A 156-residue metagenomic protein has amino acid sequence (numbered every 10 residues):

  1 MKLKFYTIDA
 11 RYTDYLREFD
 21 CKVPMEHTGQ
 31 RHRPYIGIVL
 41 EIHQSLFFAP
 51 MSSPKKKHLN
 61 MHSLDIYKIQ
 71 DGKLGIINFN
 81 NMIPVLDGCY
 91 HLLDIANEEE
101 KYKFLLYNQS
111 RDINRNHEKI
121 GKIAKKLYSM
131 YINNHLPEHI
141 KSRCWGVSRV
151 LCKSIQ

Functional and structural regions predicted by a protein language model:
M1-R31: GIY-YIG nuclease catalytic motif and its immediate N-terminal context
K4-Y6, L46, I77-I83: A broad, low-specificity signal marking well-ordered, structured residues that form hydrophobic/aromatic
D9, S52, L86: Residues at the C-termini of beta-strands that transition into short coil/loop
Y12, K55, C89: Residue-level detector of flexible, active-site-proximal loop/helix-junction positions within diverse enzyme catalytic
R17-F19, A49-P50, D94: A short secondary-structure junction signal
T28-Q30, E41-N78: Compact nucleic-acid interaction/catalytic patches
Y35-V39: Short beta-strand-centered aromatic/proline hotspots
Q70-Q156: C-terminal terminal-subdomain/extension
